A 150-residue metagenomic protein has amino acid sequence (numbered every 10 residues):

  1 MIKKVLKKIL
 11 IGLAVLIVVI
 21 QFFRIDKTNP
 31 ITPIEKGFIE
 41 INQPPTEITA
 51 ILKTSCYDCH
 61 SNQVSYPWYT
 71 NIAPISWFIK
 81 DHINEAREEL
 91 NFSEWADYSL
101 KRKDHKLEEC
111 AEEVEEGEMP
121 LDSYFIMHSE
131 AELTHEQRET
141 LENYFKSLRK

Functional and structural regions predicted by a protein language model:
M1-I41, S147-K150: Post-cleavage N-terminal segment of exported redox proteins
K27-Q43, F92-D97, D122-M127: Sequence context of c-type cytochrome heme-c attachment sites
E40-P44, S76-N91: Short microdomains enriched in Cys/His and/or Lys/Arg
P44-Y57, I79: Sequence/structural segment immediately N-terminal to covalent heme-attachment motifs in c-type and related
L52-Q63, M119, L141: The canonical Cys-X-X-Cys-His
Y66-K80: Acidic helix-start/capping segments at beta-turn-to-alpha-helix junctions
H82-E112, S129-R138: Electron-transfer interface patches adjacent to heme c in soluble/periplasmic c-type cytochromes and di-/multiheme
E116-E118, F125, S129-K150: C-terminal capping alpha-helices of c-type cytochrome domains
